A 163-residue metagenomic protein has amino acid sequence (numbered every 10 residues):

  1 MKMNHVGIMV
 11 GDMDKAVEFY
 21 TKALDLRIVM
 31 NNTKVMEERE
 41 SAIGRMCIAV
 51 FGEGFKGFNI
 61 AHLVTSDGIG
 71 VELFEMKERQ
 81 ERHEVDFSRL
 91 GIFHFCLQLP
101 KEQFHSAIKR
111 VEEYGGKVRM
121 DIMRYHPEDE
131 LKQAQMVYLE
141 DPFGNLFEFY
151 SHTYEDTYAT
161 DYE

Functional and structural regions predicted by a protein language model:
M1-N4: Extreme N-terminal starter segment of soluble prokaryotic enzymes
M9-G68: Core segments of cupin and vicinal oxygen chelate
G11-D14, V35, T65-I69, E75-F143: Vicinal oxygen chelate
K34-M36, E155-E163: A short, polar/charged loop-to-alpha-helix boundary motif
I43-M46, A134-V137, E163: Short low-complexity, flexible loop/linker segments enriched in glycine and/or proline with clustered acidic
F55-A61, L146-Y154: Short, basic, helix/turn surface patches
